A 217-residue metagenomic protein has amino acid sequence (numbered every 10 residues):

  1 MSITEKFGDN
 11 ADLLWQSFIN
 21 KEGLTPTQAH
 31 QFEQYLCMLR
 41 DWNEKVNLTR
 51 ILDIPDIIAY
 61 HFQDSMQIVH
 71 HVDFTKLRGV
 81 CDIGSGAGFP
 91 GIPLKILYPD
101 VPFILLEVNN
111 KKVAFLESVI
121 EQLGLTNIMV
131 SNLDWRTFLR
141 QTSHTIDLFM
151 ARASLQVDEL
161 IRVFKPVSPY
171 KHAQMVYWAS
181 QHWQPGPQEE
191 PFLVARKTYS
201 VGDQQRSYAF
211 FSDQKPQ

Functional and structural regions predicted by a protein language model:
S2-L77, K112, S118-I128: Class I SAM-dependent transferase core
L36, A87-P90, L133: Mobile beta-alpha loop/short-helix "lid" or hinge segments that flank ligand
S65, I83, V108-N109: Generic detector of well-ordered alpha-helical packing
K76-G86: Conserved class I S-adenosyl-L-methionine
A87-D100: Conserved SAM-binding loop of SAM-dependent methyltransferases across substrates and taxa, primarily the Class I
D100, I104, V108-Q217: S-adenosylmethionine
